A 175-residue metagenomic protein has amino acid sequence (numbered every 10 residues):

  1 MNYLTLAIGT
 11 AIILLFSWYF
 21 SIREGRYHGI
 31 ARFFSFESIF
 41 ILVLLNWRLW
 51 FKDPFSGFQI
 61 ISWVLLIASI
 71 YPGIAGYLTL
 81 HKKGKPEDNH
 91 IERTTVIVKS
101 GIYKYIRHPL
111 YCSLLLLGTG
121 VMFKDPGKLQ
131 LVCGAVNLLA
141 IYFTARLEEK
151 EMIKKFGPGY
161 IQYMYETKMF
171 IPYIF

Functional and structural regions predicted by a protein language model:
M1-V96, L116-F175: Membrane-anchoring alpha-helices and their flanking helix-loop junctions
H90-L110: Active-site-proximal inter-transmembrane loops
P109-L117: Hydrophobic alpha-helical membrane segments
